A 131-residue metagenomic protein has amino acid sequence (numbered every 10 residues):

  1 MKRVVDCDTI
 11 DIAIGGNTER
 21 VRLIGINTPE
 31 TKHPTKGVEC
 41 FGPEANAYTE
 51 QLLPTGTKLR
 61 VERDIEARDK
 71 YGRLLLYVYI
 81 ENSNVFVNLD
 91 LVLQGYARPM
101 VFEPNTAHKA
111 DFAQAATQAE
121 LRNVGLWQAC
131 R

Functional and structural regions predicted by a protein language model:
M1-R131: Small beta-barrel nucleic-acid-binding modules, primarily SNase/OB-fold domains and secondarily Tudor-like barrels
